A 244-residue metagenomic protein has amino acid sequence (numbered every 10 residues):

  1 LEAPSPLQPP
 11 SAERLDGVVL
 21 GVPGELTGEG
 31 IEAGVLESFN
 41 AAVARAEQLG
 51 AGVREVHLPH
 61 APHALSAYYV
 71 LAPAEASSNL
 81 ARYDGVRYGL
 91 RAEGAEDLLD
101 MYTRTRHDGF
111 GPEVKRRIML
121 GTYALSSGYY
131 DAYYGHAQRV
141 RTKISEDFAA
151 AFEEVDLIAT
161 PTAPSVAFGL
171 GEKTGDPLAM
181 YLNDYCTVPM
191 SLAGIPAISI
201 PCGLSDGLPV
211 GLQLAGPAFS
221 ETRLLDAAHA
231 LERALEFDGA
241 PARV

Functional and structural regions predicted by a protein language model:
L1-A42, A95-R104, A234-V244: A short helix-breaking turn/cap at a secondary-structure junction
V18-V19, P23-L26, V56-A67, L98 (+1 more regions): Flexible, acidic loop-helix segments that line cofactor/substrate-binding pockets
G28, N40, P62-A64, D184-Y185: Short secondary-structure boundary micro-motifs
I31-V35, A67, E172: Short, solvent-exposed loop/turn segments at secondary-structure boundaries
A33, E37, A41, R45-R54 (+1 more regions): Gly/lys/ser-thr-rich phosphate-binding loops in alpha/beta enzymes that coordinate phosphoanhydride or phosphate groups
R45-Q48, G52-V53, A64-L65, A72-S78 (+2 more regions): Glycine-rich, small-residue loops and helix-cap segments that act as flexible hinges at active-site edges
